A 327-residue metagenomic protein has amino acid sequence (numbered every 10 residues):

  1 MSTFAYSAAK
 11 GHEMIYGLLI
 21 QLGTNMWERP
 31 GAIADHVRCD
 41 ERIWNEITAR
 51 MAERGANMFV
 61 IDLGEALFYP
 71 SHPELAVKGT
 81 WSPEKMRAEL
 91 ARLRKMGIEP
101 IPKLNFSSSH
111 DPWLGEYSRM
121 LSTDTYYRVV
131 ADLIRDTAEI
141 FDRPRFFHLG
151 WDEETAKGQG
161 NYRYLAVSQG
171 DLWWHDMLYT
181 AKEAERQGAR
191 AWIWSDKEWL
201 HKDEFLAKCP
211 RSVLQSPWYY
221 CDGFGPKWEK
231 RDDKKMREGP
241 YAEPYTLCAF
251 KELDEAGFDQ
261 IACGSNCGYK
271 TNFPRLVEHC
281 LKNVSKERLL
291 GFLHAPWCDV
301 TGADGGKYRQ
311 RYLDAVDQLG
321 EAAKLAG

Functional and structural regions predicted by a protein language model:
T3-Y6, K10: Short, positively charged and aromatic/hydrophobic N-terminal segments
M14, G55-N57, F141-R145, G257 (+1 more regions): Short loop/turn motifs at secondary-structure junctions
L19-L214, Y219: Aromatic-lined carbohydrate-binding surfaces of glycoside hydrolases
V37-D40, W44-N45, T80-M86, Y126-A131 (+4 more regions): Well-ordered, non-membrane alpha-helical segments in soluble/globular domains
E84-L90, V129-I134, S216-K227, V284-G302 (+1 more regions): Short, basic, helix/turn surface patches
K202-N266, N272: Glycoside hydrolase catalytic-domain groove-lining segments
A256-G327: Substrate-binding cleft of secreted/luminal carbohydrate-active enzymes
